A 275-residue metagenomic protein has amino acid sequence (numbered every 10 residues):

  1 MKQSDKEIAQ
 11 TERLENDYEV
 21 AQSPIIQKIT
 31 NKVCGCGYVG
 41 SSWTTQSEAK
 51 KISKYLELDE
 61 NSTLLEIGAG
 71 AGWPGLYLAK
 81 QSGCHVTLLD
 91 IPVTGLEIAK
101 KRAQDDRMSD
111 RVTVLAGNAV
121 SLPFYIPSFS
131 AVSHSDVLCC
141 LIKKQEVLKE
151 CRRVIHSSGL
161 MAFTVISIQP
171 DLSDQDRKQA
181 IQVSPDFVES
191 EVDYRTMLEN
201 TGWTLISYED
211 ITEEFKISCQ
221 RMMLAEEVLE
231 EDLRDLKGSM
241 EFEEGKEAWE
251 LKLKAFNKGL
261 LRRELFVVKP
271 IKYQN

Functional and structural regions predicted by a protein language model:
M1-V33: N-terminal, positively charged/glycine-rich alpha-helical extensions of SAM-dependent methyltransferases
S42-E60: Conserved alpha-helix/loop element of class I SAM-dependent methyltransferases that forms part of the SAM/SAH-binding
T63-S121: Class I SAM-dependent methyltransferase SAM/SAH-binding core
V120-A131: A short acidic, Gly/Pro-enriched loop at the edge of an enzyme's catalytic core that lines a small-molecule cofactor
S130-K143: A short SAM/SAH-binding and catalytic strip from SAM-dependent methyltransferases
Q145-L160: A short glycine-rich, Lys/Arg-flanked "PGG" loop and its adjoining helix->strand segment in the class I
F163-D186: Short, glycine-/aromatic-enriched active-site segment of Class I SAM-dependent methyltransferases
E209-N275: Conserved Class I S-adenosyl-L-methionine
